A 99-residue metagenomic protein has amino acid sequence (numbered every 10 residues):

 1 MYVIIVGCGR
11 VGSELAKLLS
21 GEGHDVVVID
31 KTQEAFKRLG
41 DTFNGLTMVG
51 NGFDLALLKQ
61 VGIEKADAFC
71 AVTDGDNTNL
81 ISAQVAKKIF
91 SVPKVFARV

Functional and structural regions predicted by a protein language model:
M1-V99: Cytosolic regulatory regions of ion transport systems
